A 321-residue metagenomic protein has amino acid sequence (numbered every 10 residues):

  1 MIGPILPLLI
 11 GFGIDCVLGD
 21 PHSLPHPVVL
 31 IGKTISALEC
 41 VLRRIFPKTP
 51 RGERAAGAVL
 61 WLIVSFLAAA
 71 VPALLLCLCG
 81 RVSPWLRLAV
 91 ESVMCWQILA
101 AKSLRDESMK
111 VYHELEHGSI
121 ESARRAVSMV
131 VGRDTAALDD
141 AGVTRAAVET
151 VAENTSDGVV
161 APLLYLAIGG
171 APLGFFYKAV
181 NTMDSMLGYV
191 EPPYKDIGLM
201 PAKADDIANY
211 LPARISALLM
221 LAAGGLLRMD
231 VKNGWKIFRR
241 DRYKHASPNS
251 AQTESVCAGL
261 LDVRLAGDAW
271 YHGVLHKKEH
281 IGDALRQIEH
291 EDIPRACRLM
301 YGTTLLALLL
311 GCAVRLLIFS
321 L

Functional and structural regions predicted by a protein language model:
M1-F176, V180, G188-L321: Hydrophobic alpha-helical transmembrane segments
S185: Glycine-rich phosphate/dinucleotide-binding loop and adjoining beta-alpha-beta core of small-molecule
